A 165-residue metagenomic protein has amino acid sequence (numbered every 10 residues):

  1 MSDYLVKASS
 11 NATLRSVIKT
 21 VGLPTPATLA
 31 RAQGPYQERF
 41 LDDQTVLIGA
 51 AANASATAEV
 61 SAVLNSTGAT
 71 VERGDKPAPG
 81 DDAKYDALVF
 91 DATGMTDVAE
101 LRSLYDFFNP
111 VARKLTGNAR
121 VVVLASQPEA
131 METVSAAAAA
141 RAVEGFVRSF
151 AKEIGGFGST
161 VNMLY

Functional and structural regions predicted by a protein language model:
M1-Y165: Glycine-rich nucleotide cofactor-binding loops and adjacent beta-alpha elements of adenine nucleotide/dinucleotide sites
